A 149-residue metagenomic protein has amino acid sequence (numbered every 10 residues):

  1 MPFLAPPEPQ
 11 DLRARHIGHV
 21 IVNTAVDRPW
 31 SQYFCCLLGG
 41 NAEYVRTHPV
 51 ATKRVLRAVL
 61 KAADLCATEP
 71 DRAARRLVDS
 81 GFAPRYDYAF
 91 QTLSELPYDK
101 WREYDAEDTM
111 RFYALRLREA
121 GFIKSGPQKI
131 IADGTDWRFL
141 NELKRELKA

Functional and structural regions predicted by a protein language model:
M1-D79: Pocket-lining segment of extracytoplasmic ligand-binding domains
P2, V20, R85, S125-G126: A local structural micro-motif
P7, A25, F90, I130-I131: Residue-level "edge-of-site" marker
Q10, R28-P29, A83, L93 (+1 more regions): Short secondary-structure capping/turn micro-motifs that flank functional sites
N23-D27, G40-V45, E107-M110, E142-A149: Short, structured secondary-structure boundary patches
W30, C35, A42, F90 (+3 more regions): Generic secondary-structure boundary/loop-capping signal
R46-S125: Secondary-structure end/capping motifs
L117-A149: Conserved C-terminal helix/tail region of periplasmic/extracytoplasmic solute-binding proteins
